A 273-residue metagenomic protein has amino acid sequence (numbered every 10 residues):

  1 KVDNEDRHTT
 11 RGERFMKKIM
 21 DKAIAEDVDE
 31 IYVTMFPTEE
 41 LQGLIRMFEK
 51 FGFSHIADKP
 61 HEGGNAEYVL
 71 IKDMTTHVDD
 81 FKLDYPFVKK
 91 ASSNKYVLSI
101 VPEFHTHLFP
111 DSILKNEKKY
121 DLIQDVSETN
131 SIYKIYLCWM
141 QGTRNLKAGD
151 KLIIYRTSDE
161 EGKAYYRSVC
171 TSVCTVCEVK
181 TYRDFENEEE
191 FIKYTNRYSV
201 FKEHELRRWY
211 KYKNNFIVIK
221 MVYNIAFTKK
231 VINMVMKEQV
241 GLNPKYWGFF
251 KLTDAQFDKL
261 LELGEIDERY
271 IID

Functional and structural regions predicted by a protein language model:
V2-R11, F36-T38: A short, internal acetyl-CoA/4′-phosphopantetheine-binding micro-motif in the GNAT/acyltransferase core
H8-I24: Conserved acetyl-CoA-binding loop-helix of GNAT-fold acetyltransferases
K22, V28-D29, V33, G43-K118 (+3 more regions): Contiguous surface segments at macromolecular interaction interfaces
I132-G142: Short alpha-helix capping/helix-loop boundary micro-motifs
G142-E161: Short coil-to-beta transition motif at edge beta-strands of beta-rich domains
T157-D159, T175, V179: Histidine- and/or cysteine-centered catalytic micro-motif in compact active-site loops
K163-T175: Short coil-to-beta-strand transition motifs
